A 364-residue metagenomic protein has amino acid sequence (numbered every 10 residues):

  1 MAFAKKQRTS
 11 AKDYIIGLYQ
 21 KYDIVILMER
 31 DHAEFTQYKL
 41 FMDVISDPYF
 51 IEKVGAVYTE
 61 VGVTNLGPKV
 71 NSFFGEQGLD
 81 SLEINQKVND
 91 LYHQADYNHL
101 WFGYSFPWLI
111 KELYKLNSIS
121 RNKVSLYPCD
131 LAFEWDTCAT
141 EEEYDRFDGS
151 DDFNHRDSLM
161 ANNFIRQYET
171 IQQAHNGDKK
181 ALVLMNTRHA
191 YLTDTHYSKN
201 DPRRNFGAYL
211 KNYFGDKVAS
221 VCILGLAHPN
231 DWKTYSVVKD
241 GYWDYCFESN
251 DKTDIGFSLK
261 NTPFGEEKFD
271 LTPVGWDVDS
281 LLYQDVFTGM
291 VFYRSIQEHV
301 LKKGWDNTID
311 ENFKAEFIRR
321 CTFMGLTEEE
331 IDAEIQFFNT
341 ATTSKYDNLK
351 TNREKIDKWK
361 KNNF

Functional and structural regions predicted by a protein language model:
M1-F364: Compositional signal for N-terminal targeting/processing segments
